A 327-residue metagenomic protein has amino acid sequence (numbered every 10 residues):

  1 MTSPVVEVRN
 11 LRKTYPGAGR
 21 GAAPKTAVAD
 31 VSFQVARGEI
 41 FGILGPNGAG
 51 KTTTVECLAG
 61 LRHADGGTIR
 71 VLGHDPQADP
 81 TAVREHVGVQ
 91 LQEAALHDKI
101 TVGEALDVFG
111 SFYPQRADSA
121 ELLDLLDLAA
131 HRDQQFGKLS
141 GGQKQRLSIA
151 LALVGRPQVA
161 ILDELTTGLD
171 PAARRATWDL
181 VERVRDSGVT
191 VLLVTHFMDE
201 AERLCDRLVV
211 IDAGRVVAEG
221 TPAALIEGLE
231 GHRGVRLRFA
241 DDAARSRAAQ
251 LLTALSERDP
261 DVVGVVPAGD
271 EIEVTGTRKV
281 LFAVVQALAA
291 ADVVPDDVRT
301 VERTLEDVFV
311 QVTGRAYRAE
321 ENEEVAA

Functional and structural regions predicted by a protein language model:
T2-S3, R278-A327: C-terminal coupling/interaction segments
S3-V6, K13-A213, A218: ABC transporter nucleotide-binding domains
P16, G88, P114, E227-G231 (+4 more regions): A generic structural signal for secondary-structure junctions that act as hinges or helix/strand caps at the edges
D179-T275: ABC transporter nucleotide-binding domain
